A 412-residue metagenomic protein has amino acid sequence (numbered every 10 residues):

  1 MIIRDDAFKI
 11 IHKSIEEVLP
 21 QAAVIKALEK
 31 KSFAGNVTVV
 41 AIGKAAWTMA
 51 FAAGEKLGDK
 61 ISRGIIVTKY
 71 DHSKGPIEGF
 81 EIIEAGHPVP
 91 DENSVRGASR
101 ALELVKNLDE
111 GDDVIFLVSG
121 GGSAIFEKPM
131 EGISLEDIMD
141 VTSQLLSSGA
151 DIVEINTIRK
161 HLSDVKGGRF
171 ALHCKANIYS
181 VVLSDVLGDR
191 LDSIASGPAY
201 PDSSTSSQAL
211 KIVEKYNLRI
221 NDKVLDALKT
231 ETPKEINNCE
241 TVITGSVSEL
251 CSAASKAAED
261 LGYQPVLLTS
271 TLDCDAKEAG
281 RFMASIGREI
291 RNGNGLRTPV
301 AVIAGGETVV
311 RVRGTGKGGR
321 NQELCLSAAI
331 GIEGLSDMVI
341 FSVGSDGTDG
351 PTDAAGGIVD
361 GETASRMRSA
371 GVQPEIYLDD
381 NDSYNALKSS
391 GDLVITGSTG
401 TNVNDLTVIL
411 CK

Functional and structural regions predicted by a protein language model:
M1-V40, T48-M49, E55: An N-terminal, well-structured beta->alpha segment
A52-I61, I77-I82, L102, K106 (+6 more regions): A glycine- and small-aliphatic-rich helix-loop capping segment at beta-alpha/alpha-beta transitions that lines
K69-E110, E154, I158-R159: Glycine-rich oxoanion-binding loops at beta->alpha junctions
K106-P201, E375, D379-D382, A386-G391 (+1 more regions): Glycine-rich, mobile lid/loop segments that gate access to catalytic sites or pores
I133-A150, D202-N217, G314-I340: Gly/Ser/Thr-rich active-site loops/lids in small-molecule metabolic enzymes that frequently grip phosphoryl groups
P201-R291: Accessory alpha-helical/coil subdomains and C-terminal extensions that flank or cap enzyme catalytic cores
G262-S342, G350-P351: Active-site segments that bind and position negatively charged phosphate/pyrophosphate groups
L326-K412: Internal helix-turn-beta structural module
